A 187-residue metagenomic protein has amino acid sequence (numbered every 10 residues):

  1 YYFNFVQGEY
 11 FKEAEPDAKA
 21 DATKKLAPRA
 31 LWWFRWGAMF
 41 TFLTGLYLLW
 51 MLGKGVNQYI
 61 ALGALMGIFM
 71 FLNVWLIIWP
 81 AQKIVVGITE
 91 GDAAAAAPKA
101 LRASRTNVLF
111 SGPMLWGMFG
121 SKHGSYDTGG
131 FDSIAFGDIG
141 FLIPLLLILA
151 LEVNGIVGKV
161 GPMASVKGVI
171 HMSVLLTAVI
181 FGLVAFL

Functional and structural regions predicted by a protein language model:
Y1-L187: Polytopic transmembrane helical bundles with strong interfacial aromatic enrichment
